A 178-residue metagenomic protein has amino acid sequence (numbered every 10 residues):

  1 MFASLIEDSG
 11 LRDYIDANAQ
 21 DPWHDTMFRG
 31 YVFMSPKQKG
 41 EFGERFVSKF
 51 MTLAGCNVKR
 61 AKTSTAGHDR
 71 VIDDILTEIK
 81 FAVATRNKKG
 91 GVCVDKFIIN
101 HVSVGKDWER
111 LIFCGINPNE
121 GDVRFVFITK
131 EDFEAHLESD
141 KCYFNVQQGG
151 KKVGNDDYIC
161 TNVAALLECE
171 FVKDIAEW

Functional and structural regions predicted by a protein language model:
M1-I75, K80-W178: Nucleic-acid endonuclease domains
